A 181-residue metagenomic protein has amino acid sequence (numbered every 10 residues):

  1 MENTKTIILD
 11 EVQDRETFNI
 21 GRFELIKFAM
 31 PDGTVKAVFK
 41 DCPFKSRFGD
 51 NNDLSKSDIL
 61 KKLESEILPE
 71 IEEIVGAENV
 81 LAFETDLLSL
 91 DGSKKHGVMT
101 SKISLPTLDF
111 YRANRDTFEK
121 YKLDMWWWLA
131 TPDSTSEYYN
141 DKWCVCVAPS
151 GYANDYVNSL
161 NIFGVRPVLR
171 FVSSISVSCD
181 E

Functional and structural regions predicted by a protein language model:
M1-E181: Collagenous Gly-X-Y triple-helix signature in extracellular proteins
